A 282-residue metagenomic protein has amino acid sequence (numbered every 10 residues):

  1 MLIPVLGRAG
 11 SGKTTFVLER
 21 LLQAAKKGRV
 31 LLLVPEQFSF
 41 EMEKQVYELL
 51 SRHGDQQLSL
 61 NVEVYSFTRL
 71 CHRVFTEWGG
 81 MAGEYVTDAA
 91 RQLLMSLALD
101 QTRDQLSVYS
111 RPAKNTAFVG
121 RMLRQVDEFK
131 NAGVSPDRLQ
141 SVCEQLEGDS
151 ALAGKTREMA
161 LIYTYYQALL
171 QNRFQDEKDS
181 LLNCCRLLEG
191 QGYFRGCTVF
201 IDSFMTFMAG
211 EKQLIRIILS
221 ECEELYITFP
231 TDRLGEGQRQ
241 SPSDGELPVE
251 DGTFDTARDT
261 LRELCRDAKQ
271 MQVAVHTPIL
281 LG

Functional and structural regions predicted by a protein language model:
L2-P4, F16, Q101-S203, G210 (+1 more regions): Accessory N-terminal region flanking or inserted into the helicase ATPase core in nucleic-acid motor proteins
A9: The conserved Walker
G12: Conserved glycine(s) of the Walker
T15-K27: Walker A/P-loop NTP-binding motif
K27-S150: Conserved P-loop NTPase-based nucleic-acid remodeling module centered on helicase motor cores
L32-V34, V64, F200, E224-F229: Structural recognition of the conserved hydrophobic beta-strand(s) that form the central parallel beta-sheet of P-loop
F38, M205-T206: Catalytic acidic motif of RecA-like/P-loop NTPases
E211-G282: Conserved RecA-like helicase ATPase core segment that couples NTP binding/hydrolysis to strand translocation
